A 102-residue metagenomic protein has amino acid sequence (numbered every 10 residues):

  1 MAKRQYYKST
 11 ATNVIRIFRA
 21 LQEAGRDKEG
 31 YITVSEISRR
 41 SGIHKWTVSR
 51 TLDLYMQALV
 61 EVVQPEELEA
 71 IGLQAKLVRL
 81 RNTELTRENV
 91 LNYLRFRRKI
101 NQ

Functional and structural regions predicted by a protein language model:
M1-R19: Short alpha-helical segments that sit at the start of domains
A2-K3, R16, K76-Q102: Long, low-complexity, charge-rich intrinsically disordered regions
L21-E29, L54: Short helix-capping/hinge SLiMs at alpha-helix to coil transitions
E36-S38: A short acidic, leucine-rich amphipathic alpha-helix
W46: Key DNA-contact positions within bacterial/archaeal DNA-binding proteins
V60-Q74: Short Lys/Arg-enriched helix C-cap and helix-to-coil transition segments that create basic nucleic-acid-contact patches
